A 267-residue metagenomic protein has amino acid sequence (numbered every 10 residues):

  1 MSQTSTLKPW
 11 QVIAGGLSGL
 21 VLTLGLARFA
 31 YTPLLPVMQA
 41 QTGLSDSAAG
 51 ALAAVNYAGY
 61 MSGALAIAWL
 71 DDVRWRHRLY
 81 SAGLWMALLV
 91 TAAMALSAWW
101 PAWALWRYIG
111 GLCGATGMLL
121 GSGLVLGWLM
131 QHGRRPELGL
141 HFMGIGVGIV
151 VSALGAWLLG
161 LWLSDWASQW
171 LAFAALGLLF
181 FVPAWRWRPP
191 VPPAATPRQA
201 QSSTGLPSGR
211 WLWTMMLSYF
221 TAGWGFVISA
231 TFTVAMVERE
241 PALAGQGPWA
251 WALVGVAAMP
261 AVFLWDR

Functional and structural regions predicted by a protein language model:
S2-L7, P189-M215: Juxtamembrane intracellular "pre-TM" segments in multi-pass secondary transporters
P9-P36, G209-G225: Pair of pore-lining "gating" transmembrane helices in MFS-fold secondary transporters
W10, L96-W106: Helix-loop junctions at membrane interfaces in 12-TM secondary transporters
T32, W211-A252: Extracytoplasmic gate region of multi-pass secondary transporters
A54-A68, A252-L264: Central cavity-lining transmembrane alpha-helices of secondary-active solute carriers, predominantly the Major
S62-A98: Conserved MFS/SLC helix-loop-helix module at the cytosolic interface between two early adjacent transmembrane helices
W100, P136-R188: Helix-loop-helix hairpin linking two adjacent transmembrane segments in secondary transporters
W106-G144: Cytoplasmic helix-loop-helix junction between adjacent transmembrane helices in 12-TM secondary transporters
